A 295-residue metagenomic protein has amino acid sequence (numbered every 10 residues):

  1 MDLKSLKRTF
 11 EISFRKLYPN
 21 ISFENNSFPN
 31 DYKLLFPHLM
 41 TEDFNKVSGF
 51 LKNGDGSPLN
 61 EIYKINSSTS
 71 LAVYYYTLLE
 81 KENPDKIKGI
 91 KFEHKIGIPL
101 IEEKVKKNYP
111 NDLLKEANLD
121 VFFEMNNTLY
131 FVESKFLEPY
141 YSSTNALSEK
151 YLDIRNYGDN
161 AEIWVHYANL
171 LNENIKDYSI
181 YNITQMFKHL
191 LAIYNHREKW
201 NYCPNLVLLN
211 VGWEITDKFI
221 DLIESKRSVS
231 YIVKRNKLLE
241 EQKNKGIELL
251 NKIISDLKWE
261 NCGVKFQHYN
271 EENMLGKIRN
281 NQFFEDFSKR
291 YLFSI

Functional and structural regions predicted by a protein language model:
M1-Y109, I295: Nuclease-adjacent, charged terminal/linker segments that flank catalytic cores
K95-L100, N108, T128, F136-P139 (+2 more regions): Short, solvent-exposed loop/turn segments at secondary-structure junctions
D112-T128, G212: Catalytic centers of nucleases
V121, K135-N145: A short, conserved, highly charged catalytic patch centered on acidic carboxylates
F122-F131, Y194-W200: Active-site beta-strand-loop-beta-strand hairpin of nuclease catalytic cores that positions key catalytic residues
Y141-L208: Acidic, metal/cofactor-coordinating or nucleic-acid-engaging core segments within structured domains
S142-T144, I193, D217-K226: A short acidic (Asp/Glu
L222-I295: Polybasic (Lys/Arg-rich)
